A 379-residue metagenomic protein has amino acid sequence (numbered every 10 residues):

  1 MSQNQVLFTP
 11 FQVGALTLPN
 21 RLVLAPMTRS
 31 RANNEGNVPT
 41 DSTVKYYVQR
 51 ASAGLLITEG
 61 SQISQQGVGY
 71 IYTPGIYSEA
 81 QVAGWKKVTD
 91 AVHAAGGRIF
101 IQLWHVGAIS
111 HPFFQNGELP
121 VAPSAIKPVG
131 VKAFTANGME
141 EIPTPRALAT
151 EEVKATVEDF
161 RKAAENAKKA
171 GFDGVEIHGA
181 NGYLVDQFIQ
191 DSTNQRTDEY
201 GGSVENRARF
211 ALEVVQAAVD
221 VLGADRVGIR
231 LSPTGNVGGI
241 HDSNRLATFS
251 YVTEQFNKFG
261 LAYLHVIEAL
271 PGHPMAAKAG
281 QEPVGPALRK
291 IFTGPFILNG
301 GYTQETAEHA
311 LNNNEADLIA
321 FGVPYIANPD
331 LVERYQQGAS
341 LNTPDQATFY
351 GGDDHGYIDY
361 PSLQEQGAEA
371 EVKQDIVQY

Functional and structural regions predicted by a protein language model:
M1-Y379: Flavin-dependent oxidoreductase catalytic cores
